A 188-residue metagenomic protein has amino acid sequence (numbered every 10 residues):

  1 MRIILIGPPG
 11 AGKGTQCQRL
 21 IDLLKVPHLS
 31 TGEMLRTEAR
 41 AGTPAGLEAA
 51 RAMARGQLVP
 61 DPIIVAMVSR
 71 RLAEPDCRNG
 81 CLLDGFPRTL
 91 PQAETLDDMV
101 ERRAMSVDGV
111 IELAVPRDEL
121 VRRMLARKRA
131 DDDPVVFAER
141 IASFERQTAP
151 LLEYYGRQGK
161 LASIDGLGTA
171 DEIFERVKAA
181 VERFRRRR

Functional and structural regions predicted by a protein language model:
M1-R188: Glycine-rich phosphate-binding loop of ATP-dependent small-molecule kinases
